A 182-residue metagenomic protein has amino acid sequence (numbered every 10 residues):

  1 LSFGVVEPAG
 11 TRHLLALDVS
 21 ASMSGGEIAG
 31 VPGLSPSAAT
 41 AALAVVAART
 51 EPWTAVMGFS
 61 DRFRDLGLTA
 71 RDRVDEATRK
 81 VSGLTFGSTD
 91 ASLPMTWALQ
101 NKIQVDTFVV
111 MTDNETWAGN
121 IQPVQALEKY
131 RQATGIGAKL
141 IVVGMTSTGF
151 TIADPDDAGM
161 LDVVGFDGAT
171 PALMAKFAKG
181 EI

Functional and structural regions predicted by a protein language model:
L1-I182: Acidic, glycine-rich A-domain
